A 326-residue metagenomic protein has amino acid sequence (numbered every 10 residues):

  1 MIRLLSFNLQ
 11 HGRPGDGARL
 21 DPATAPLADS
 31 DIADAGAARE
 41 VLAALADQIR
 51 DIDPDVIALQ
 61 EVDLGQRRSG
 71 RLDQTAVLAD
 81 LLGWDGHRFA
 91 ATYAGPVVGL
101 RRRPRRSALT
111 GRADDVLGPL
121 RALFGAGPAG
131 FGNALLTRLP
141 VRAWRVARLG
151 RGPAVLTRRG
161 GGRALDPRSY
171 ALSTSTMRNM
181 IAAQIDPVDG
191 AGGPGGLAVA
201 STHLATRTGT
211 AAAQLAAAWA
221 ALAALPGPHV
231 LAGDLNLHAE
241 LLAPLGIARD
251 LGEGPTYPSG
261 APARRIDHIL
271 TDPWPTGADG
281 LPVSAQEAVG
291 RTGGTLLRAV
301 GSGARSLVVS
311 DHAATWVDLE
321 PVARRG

Functional and structural regions predicted by a protein language model:
M1-G130, L197, A212, V322-G326: N-terminal, active-site-proximal structural segment of metallo-dependent hydrolase catalytic domains
R3-L9, A44-R71, L136, A182-A183 (+5 more regions): Active-site beta-strand/loop signature of hydrolases that rely on acidic residues for catalysis
L9-G12, D63-G65, Y93-G95, L139-R142 (+6 more regions): Short, solvent-exposed loop/turn segments at secondary-structure junctions
A28-D34, V62-Q66, L149-L172, S201-T208: Surface-exposed cleft-lining segments at the edges of enzyme active sites
G86-Y93, W144-G150, L281-P282: Conserved S-adenosyl-L-methionine
T110-L120, A129-L135, D267, Q286 (+3 more regions): Binuclear metal-ion centers of metallo-dependent hydrolases, dominated by the metallo-beta-lactamase
D115-F131, L135-A191: Active-site catalytic loop in hydrolytic enzyme cores
V141-V146, Q184, T208-A216, A220-V230 (+1 more regions): Metal-dependent phosphoester-hydrolase catalytic domains
